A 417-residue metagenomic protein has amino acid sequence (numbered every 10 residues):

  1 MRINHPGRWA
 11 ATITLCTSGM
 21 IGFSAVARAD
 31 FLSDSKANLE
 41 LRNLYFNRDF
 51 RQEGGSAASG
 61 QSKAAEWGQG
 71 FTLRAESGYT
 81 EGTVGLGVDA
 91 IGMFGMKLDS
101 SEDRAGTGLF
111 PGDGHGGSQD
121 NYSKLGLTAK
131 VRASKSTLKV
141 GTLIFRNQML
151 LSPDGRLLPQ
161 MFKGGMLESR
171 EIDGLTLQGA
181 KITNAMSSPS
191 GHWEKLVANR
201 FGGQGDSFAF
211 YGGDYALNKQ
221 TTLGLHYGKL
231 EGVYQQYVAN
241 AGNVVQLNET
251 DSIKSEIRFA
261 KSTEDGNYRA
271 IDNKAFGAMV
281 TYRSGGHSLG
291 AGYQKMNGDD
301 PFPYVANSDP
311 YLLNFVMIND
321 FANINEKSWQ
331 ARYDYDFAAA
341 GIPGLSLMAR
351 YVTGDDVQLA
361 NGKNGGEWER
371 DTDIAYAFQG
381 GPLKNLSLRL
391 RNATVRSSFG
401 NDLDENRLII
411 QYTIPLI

Functional and structural regions predicted by a protein language model:
C16-F145, E249, T372-Q379, S387-I417: Beta-barrel outer-membrane channel/assembly domains of diderm bacteria
S33, A65-F71, N121-L125, P159-K163 (+6 more regions): Residues that define the transmembrane beta-barrel architecture of outer-membrane proteins
A37, G82-L86, K135-K139, G174-Q178 (+8 more regions): Repeated loop/turn-to-beta-strand initiation elements of outer-membrane beta-barrel proteins
L39, F71-S77, L127-V131, G165-S169 (+7 more regions): Residues on the lipid-exposed face of transmembrane beta-strands in outer-membrane beta-barrel proteins
N43-Y45, L138-S152, L177-K181, Y211 (+4 more regions): Transmembrane beta-strand segments that form the barrel wall of outer-membrane beta-barrel proteins
S101-N121, G126, S136-N218, G224 (+2 more regions): Surface-exposed coil loops of outer-membrane beta-barrel proteins
L175-R200, T250-I324, S328, L390-L408: Outer-membrane beta-barrel translocator/channel fold
Y293, G298-G362, E369-Q379: C-terminal structural cap/anchor segments
